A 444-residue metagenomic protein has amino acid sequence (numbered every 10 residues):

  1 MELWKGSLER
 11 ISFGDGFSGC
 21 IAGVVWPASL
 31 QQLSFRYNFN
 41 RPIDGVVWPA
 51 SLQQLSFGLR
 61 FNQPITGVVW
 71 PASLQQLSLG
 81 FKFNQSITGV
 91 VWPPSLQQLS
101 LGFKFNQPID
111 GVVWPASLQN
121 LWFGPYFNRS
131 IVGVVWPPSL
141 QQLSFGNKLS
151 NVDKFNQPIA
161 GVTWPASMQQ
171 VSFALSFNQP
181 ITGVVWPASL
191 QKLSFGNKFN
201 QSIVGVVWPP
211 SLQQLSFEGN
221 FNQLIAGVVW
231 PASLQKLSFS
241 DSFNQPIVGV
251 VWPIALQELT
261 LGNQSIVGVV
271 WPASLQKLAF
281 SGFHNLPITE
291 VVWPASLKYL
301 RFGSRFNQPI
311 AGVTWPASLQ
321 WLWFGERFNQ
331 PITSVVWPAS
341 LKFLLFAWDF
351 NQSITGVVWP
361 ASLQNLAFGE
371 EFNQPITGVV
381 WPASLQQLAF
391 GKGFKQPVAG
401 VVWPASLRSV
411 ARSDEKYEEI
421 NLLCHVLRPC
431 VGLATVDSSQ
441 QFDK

Functional and structural regions predicted by a protein language model:
M1-G16: N-terminal adaptor-interaction module of cullin-RING ubiquitin ligase components
M1-W4, L149, W164, L427 (+1 more regions): Extended hydrophobic/Leu-rich segments
S12-D15, A22-S150, K154-S406: Thr-biased low-complexity repeat/linker tracts and other Thr-enriched repetitive architectures
L385-K444: Leucine-rich solenoid repeat scaffolds
